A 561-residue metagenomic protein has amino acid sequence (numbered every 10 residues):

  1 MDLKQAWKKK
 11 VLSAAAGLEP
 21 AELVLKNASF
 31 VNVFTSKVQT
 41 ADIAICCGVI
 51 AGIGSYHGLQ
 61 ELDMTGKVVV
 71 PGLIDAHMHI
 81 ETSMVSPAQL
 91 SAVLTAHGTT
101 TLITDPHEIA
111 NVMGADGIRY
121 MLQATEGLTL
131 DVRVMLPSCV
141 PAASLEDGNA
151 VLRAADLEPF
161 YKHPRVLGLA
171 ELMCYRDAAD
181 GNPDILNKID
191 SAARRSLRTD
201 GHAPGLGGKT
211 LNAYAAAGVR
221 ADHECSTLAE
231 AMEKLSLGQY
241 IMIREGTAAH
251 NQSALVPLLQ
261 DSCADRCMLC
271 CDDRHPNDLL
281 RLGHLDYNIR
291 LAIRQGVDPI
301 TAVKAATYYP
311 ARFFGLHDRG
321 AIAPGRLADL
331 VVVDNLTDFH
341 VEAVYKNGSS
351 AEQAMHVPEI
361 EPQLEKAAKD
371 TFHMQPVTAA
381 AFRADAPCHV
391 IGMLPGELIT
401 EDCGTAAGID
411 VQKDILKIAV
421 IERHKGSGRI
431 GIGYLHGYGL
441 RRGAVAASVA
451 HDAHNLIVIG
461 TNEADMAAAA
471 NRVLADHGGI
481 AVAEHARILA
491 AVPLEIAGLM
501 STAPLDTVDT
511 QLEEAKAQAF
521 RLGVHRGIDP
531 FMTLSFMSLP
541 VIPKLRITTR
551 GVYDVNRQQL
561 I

Functional and structural regions predicted by a protein language model:
M1-C46, G54, T95-H97, L280-G296 (+1 more regions): Active-site microenvironment of metallo-dependent hydrolases
D2-A15, S91-S196, S262, I488-P493: Divalent-metal coordination cores built from histidine and acidic residues
E19-K26, Y56-T104: Replace "His-x-His-based motif
A28, G48, G66, H77 (+9 more regions): Divalent metal-coordination and catalytic microenvironments
D75-S86, P141-L152, R220: Active-site mouth loops of central-metabolism enzymes
H79-E81, H107-I109, P137-A142, L172-Y175 (+4 more regions): Active-site beta-loop-alpha junctions enriched in small/polar residues
M113-G117, A143-N149, D180-D184, T210-Y214 (+9 more regions): Short acidic, glycine/serine/threonine-rich loops at helix termini
V151-E171, D177-M242, A249-L269, L280-R294 (+1 more regions): Histidine/acidic residue-rich metal-binding segments in metalloenzymes
